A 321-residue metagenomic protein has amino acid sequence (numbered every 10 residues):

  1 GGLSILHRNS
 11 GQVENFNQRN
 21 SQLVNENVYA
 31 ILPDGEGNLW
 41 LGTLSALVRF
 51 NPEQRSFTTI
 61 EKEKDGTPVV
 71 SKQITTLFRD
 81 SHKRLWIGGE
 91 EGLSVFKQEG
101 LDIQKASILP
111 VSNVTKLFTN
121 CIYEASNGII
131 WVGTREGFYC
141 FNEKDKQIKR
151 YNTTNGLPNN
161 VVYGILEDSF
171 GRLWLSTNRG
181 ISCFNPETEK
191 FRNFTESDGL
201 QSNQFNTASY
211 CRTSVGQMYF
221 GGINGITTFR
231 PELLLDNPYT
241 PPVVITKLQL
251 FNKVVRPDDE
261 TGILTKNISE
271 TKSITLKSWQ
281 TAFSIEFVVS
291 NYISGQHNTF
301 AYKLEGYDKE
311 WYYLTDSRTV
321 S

Functional and structural regions predicted by a protein language model:
S4, V48, S94-V95, Y139 (+2 more regions): WD40 beta-propeller blade core
H7-G11, N51-R55, K97-L101, N142-K146 (+2 more regions): Short loop/turn segments that connect beta-strands within beta-propeller blades
S21-N27, K62-I74, L101, V111-N120 (+4 more regions): Residue-level "micro-hotspots" composed of small/polar
P33-E36, F78-H82, E124-N127, E167-F170 (+1 more regions): Residue-level detector of Asp-centered blade-edge/turn motifs that repeat once per structural unit in beta-propeller
N38-L41, R84-I87, I129-V132, R172-L175 (+1 more regions): Conserved beta-propeller blade signature
S81-H82, E91, F96, V114-G128 (+2 more regions): Beta-propeller domains
